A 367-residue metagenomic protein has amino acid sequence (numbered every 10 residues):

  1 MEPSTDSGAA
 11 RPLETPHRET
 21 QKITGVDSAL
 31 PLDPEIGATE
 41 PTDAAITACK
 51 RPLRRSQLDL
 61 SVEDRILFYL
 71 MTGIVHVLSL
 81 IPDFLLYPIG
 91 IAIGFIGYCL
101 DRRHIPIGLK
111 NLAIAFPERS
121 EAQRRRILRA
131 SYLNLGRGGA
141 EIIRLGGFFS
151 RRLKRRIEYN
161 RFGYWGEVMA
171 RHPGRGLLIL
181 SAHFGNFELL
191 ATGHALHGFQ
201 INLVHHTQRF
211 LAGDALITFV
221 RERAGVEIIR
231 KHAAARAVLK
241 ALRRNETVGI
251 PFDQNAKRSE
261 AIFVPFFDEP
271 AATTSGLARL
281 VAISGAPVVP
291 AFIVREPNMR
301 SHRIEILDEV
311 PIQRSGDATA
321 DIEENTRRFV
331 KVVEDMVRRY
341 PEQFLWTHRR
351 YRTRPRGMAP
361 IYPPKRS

Functional and structural regions predicted by a protein language model:
E2-T5, H17-R18, K22-I46, R55-L58 (+6 more regions): Non-catalytic C-terminal accessory region of glycerolipid acyltransferases and related lyso-lipid remodeling enzymes
G8: Short Gly/Ser/Thr- and charged-rich N-terminal loops/segments that act as flexible capping/hinge elements
R11-P16: Intrinsically disordered, low-complexity repeat/linker tracts enriched for polar/charged residues
D27-D33, G37-S181, D214, G225: Membrane-anchoring hydrophobic helices of lipid-metabolizing enzymes
N134, P173-H232, R244, N255-I262 (+1 more regions): Catalytic core of membrane glycerolipid acyltransferases/transacylases, capturing the structured, soluble-facing
R152-E158, H206, R223-I229, F266-D268 (+2 more regions): Short, flexible loop segments at the rims of nucleotide/cofactor-binding pockets, characterized by
E158-F162, F184, F210, I228-K231 (+2 more regions): A conditional alpha-helix N-cap/helix-loop micro-motif detector
